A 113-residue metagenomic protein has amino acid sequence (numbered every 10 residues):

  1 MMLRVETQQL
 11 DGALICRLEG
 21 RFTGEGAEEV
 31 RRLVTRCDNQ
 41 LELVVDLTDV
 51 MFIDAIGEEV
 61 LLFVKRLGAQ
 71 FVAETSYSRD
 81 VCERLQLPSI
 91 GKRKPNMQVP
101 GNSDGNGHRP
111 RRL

Functional and structural regions predicted by a protein language model:
M1-L113: STAS-like cytosolic regulatory interaction modules
